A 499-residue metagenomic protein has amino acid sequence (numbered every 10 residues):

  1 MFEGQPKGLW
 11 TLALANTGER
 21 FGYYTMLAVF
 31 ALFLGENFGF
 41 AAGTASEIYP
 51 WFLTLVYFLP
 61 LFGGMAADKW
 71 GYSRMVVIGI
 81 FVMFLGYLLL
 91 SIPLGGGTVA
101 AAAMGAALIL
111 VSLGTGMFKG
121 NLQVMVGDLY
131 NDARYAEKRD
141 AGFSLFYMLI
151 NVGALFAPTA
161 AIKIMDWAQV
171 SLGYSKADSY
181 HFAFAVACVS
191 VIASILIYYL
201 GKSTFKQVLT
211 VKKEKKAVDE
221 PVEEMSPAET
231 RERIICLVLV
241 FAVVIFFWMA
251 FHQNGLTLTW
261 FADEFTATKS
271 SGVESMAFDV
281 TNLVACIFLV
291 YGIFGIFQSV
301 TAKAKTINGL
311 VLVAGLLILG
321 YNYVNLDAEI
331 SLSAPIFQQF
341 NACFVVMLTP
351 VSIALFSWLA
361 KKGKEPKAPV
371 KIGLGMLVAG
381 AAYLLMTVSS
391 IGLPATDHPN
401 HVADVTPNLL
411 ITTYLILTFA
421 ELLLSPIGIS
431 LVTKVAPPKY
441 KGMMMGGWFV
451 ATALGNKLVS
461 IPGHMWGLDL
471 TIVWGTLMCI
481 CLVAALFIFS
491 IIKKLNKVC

Functional and structural regions predicted by a protein language model:
M1-K7, D132-D140, I162-I330, S352 (+2 more regions): Intracellular loop-helix junctions on the cytosolic face of multi-pass helical membrane proteins
E3-L53, F251-F261, G320-I330: Helix-loop boundary and gating motifs at the non-cytosolic
T17, G86, V99-N121, A395-L423: Hydrophobic core of transmembrane alpha-helices in multi-pass small-molecule transporters, especially MFS/SLC-type
P50-D68, L155, Q339-F356: Central cavity-lining transmembrane alpha-helices of secondary-active solute carriers, predominantly the Major
V56, K138-Q169, A183-S194, D279-T281 (+3 more regions): Glycine-rich segments within core transmembrane alpha-helices of 12-TM secondary carriers
K69-M83, E137, S299-G309, W358-L377: Cytoplasmic membrane-interface "Motif A"-like loop-to-helix N-cap segments of 12-TM Major Facilitator Superfamily
G79-V99, L316-D327, L374-P399: C-terminal ends and interior cores of transmembrane alpha-helices in multi-pass membrane transporters/permeases
G105, D178-L200, L374, T471-K493: Symmetry-related core transmembrane helices of the 12-TM Major Facilitator Superfamily/SLC fold
